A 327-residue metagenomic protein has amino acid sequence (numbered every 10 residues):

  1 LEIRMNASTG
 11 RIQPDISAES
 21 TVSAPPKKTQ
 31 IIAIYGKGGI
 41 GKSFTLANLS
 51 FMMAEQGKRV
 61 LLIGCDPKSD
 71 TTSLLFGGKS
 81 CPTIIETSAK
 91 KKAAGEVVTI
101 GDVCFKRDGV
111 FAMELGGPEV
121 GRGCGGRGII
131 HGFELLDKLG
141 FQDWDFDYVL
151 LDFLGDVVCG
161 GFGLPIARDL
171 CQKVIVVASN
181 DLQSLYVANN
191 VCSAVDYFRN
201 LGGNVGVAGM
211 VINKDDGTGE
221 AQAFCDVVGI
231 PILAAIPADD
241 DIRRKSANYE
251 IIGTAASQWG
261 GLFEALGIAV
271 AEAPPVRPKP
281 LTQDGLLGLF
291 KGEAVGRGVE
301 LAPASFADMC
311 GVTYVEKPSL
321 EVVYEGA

Functional and structural regions predicted by a protein language model:
L1-I40, F44-R59: Extreme N-terminal, non-catalytic leader segments that precede Walker-type/kinase nucleotide-binding cores
E2-P26, Y197-A327: C-terminal lobe/tail of nucleotide-utilizing enzymes
A24, G101-F105, I166: Short secondary-structure boundary/capping segments
T29-I32, E55, R59, C65-F153 (+2 more regions): Nucleotide-state-sensitive switch-loop elements of NTP-binding domains
T45, T72-L75, F162-G163, A188 (+1 more regions): Short acidic, glycine/serine/threonine-rich loops at helix termini
F51, S69, F111, I130 (+4 more regions): Solvent-exposed alpha-helical segments within well-ordered globular domains of core cellular machineries
E55, K138-Y148, F153-A238, R243-R244: Conserved catalytic-core segment of NTP-binding enzymes
P67, G125-G128, G132, V158 (+3 more regions): Helical mechanochemical/support elements of P-loop NTPase systems and associated helical scaffolds
